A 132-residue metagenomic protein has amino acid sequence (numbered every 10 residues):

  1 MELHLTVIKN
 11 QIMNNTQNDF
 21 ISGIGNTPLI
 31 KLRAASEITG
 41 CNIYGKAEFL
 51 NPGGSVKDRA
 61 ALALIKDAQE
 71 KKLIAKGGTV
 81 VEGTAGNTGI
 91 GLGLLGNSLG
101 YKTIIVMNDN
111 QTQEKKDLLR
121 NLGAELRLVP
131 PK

Functional and structural regions predicted by a protein language model:
I8-K132: PLP-dependent amino-acid enzyme catalytic core
